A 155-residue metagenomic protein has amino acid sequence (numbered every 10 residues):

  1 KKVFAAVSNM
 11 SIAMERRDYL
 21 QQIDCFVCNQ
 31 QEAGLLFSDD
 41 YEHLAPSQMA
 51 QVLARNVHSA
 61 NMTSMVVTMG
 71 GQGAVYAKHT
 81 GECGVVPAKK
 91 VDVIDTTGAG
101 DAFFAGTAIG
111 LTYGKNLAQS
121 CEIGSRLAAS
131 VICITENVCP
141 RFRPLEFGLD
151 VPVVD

Functional and structural regions predicted by a protein language model:
K1-M49, Q72-A74: Conserved beta-alpha-beta core of the PfkB/ribokinase-like small-molecule kinase fold
I12-A13, D39-D155: Conserved phosphate-binding/catalytic region of the ribokinase-like
